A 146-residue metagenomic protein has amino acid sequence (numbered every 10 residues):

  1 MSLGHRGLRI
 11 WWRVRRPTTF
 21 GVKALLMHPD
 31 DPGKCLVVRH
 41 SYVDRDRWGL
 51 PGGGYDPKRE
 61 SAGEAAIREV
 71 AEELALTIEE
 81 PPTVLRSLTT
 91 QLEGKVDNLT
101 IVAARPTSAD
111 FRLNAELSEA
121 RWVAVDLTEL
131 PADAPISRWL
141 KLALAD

Functional and structural regions predicted by a protein language model:
M1-K23, P29: Acidic, metal-coordinating catalytic segment for phosphate/diphosphate chemistry, firing primarily on the Nudix
F20-V22, G33, D97-T100, S118: Change "...and in nucleic-acid phosphodiester-cleaving endonucleases..." to "...and in nucleic-acid processing enzymes
P32-E72: Conserved Nudix-box catalytic region and its N-terminal flanking loop in Nudix hydrolases and closely related
Y55, I78, P106-T107, L117 (+1 more regions): Hydrophobic pocket-lining residues within nucleotide cofactor-binding pockets
T77-S87: A short coil-to-beta-strand element that immediately follows conserved catalytic motifs
L88-F111: Active-site-adjacent beta-strand/loop module that shapes the phosphate/pyrophosphate-binding cleft
I101, R112-A145: NUDIX/MutT-family hydrolases
